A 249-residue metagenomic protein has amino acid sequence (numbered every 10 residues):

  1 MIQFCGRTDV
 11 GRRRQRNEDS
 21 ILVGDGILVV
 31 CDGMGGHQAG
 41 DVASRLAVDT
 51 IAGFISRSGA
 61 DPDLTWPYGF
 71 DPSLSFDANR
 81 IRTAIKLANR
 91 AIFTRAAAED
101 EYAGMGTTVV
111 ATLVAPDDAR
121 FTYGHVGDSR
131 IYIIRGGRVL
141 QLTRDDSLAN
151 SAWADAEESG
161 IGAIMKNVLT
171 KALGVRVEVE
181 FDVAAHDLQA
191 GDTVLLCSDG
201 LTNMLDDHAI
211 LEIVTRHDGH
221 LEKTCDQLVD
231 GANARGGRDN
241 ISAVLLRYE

Functional and structural regions predicted by a protein language model:
M1-E249: PP2C/PPM-type serine/threonine phosphatase catalytic domain
